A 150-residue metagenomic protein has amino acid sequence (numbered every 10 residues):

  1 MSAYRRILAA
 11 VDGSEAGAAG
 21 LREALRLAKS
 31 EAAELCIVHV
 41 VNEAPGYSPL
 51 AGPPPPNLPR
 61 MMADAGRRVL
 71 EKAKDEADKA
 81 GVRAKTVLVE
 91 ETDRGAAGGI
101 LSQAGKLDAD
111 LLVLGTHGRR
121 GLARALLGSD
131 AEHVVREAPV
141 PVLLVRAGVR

Functional and structural regions predicted by a protein language model:
M1-S2, D75-L112, R150: Structural beta-alpha unit
S2-P53, E76-K85: Small/aliphatic-rich secondary-structure junction motif
G20, Y47-L50, A96-G99, R124-L126: Short, well-ordered secondary-structure micro-motifs
R26-K29, G105-K106, R136: Solvent-exposed polar/charged
H39, L88-E90, R146: Residue-level recognition of beta-strand->loop/alpha-helix junctions
H39-R68, G99, Q103: Acidic, proline/glycine-rich short linear motifs
L111-H133, A147-R150: Glycine-rich, Arg-bearing micro-motifs that act as flexible, cationic patches
